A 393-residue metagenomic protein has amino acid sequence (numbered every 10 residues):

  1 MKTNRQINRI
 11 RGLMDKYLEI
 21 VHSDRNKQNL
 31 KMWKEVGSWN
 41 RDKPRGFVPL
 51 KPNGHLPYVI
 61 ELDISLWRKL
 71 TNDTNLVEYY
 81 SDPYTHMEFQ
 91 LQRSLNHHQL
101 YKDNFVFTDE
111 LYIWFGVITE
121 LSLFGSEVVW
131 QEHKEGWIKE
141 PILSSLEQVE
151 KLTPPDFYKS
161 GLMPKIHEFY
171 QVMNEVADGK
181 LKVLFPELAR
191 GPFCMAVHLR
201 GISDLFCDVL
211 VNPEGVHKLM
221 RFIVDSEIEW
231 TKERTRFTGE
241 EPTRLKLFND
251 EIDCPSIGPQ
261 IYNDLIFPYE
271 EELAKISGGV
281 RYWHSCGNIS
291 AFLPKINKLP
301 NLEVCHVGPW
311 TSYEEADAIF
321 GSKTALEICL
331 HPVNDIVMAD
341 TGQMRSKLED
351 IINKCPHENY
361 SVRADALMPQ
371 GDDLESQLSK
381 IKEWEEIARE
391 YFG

Functional and structural regions predicted by a protein language model:
M1-L76, N104-Y112, V117, E127-I138 (+1 more regions): Active-site loop segments of alpha/beta catalytic cores
N72-H86: Surface-exposed strand-loop-strand hairpins of Gram-negative outer-membrane beta-barrel proteins
E88-Y112: Catalytic domains of carbohydrate-active enzymes, especially glycoside hydrolases
I142-K151: Residues forming anionic-ligand binding surfaces in small-molecule and nucleic-acid pockets of primarily soluble enzymes
